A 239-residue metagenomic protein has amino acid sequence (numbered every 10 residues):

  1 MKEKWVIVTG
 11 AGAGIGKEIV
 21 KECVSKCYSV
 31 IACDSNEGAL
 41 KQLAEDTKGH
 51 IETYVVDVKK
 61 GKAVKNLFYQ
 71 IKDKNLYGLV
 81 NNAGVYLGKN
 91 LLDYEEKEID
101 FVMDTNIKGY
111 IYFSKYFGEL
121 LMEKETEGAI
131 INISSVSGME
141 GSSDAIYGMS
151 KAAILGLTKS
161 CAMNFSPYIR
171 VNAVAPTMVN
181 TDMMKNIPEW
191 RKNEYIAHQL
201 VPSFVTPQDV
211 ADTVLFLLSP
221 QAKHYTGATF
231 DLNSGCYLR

Functional and structural regions predicted by a protein language model:
G12-A13: Conserved glycine-rich cofactor-binding loop
N90-L91, E98-M103, M184, Y195: Substrate-binding pocket helix/loop in short-chain dehydrogenase/reductase
S114, S150, T158: Active-site helix of classical SDR
E119, A162-P167, K223: Alpha-helical segment proximal to the catalytic Tyr-Lys
S135: Residue(s) in the substrate-gating loop at a strand-loop-helix junction that position the organic substrate next
Q199-V210: A conserved structural motif in NAD(P)-dependent oxidoreductases
T226-R239: Short C-terminal tail/terminal secondary-structure segment of NAD(P)H-dependent dehydrogenase/reductase domains
